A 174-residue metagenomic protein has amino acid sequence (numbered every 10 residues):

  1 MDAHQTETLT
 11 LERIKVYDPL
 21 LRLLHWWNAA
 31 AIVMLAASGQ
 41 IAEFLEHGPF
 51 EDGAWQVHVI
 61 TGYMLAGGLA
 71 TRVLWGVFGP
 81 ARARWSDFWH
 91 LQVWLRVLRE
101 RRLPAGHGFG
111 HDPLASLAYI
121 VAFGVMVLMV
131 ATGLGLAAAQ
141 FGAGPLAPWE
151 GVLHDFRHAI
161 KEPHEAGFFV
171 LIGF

Functional and structural regions predicted by a protein language model:
M1-F174: Membrane-embedded alpha-helical bundles that constitute the cytochrome b-like, heme-associated redox core of multi-pass
